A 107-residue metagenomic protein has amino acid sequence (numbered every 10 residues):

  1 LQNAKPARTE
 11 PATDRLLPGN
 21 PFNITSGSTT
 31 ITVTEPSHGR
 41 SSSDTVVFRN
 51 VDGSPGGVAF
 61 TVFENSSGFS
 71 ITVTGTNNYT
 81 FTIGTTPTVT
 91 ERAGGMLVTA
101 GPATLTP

Functional and structural regions predicted by a protein language model:
L1-P107: Small/polar beta-strand repeat architecture
